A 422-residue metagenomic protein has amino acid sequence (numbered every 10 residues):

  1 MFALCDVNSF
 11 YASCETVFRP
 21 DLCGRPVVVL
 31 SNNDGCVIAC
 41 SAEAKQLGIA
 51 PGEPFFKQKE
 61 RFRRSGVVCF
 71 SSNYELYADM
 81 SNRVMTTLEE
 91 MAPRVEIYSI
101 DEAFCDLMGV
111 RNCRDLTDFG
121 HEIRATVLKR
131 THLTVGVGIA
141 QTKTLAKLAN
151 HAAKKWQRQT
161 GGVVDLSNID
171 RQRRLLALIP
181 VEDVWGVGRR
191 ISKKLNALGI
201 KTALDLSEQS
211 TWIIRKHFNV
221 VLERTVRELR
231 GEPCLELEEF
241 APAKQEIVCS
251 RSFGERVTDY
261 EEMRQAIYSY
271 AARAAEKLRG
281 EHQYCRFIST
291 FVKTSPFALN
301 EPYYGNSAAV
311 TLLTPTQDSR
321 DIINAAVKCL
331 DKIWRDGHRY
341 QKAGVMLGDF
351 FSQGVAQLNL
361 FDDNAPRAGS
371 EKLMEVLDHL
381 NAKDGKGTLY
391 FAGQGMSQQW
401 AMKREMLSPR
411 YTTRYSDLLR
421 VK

Functional and structural regions predicted by a protein language model:
M1-R227, E236, A365-K422: Gly/Gly-Pro- and Ser/Thr-rich, intrinsically disordered tail segments characteristic of DNA damage-repair and tolerance
C23-R25, L133, Y284-I288, N306-A308 (+2 more regions): A generic structural signal for short beta-strands and their flanking turns/coil linkers
Y98-E102, A140-K143, Q283-F287, H338-K342: Short Gly/Ser/Thr- and Asp/Glu-enriched loop/turn motifs at secondary-structure junctions
A103-G109, S307-L313, A356-D362: Short, hydrophobic beta-strand segments
G109-V110, T142-A146, V292-A298, G348-Q353 (+1 more regions): Short, internal active-site loops enriched in acidic
D183, I191-R339: DNA-contacting surface of Y-family translesion DNA polymerases
E301-Y303, V355-N359, M402: Short conserved micro-motifs at the rims of enzyme active sites and ligand-binding pockets
V327-K383, G387: C-terminal hydrophobic structural anchor segments that stabilize assembly/packing rather than catalytic chemistry
